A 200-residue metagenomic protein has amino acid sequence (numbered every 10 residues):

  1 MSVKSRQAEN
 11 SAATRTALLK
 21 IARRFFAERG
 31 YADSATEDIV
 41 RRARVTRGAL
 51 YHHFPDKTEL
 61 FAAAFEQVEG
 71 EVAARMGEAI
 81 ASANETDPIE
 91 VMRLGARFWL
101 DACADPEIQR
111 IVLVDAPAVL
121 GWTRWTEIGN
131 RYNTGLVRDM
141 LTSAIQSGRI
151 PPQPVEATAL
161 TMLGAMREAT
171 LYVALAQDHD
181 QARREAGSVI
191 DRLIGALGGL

Functional and structural regions predicted by a protein language model:
M1-R29, D33-V45, E59-A62: Basic, helix-initiating cap at the start of DNA-binding domains
A8, R15-T16, T36, T58 (+10 more regions): Short, structured helix-loop boundary elements
R44-F54: Short hydrophobic/aromatic patch on the recognition helix
A62-V68: Alpha-helical DNA-contacting segments of helix-turn-helix folds
A63, G77-E107, T158-M162: Hydrophobic alpha-helical connector segments
G70-G77, D101, W122-S147, E156-L160 (+2 more regions): Amphipathic alpha-helical packing segments from all-alpha helical-bundle domains
D101-D105, T134, R138-D139, S143 (+2 more regions): Amphipathic C-terminal alpha-helical segment
C103-T123, L171, L175: Amphipathic alpha-helical segments used for helix-helix packing
